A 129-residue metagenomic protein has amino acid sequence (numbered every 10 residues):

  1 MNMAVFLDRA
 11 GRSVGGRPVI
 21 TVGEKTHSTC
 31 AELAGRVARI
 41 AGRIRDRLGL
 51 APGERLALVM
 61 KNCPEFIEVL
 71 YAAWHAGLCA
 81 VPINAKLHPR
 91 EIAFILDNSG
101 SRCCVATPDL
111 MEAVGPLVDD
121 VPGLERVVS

Functional and structural regions predicted by a protein language model:
M3: Conserved donor sugar-nucleotide recognition element shared by glycan-biosynthetic enzymes
F6-L7, D97: Generic signature of intrinsically disordered, low-complexity, basic-rich segments and short cationic peptides
D8, G16-C63, I67, Y71 (+1 more regions): Conserved AMP-binding/adenylate-forming core of the ANL superfamily
H75-S129: Structural core segment of the AMP-binding/adenylate-forming
